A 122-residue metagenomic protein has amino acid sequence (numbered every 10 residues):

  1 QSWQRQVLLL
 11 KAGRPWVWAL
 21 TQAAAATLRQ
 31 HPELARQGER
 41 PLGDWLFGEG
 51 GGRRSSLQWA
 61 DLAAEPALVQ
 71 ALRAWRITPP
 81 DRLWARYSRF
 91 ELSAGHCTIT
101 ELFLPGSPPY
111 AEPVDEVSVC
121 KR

Functional and structural regions predicted by a protein language model:
Q1-R122: Composition-driven recognition of glycine/serine/threonine/acidic- and proline-rich low-complexity segments and repeats
